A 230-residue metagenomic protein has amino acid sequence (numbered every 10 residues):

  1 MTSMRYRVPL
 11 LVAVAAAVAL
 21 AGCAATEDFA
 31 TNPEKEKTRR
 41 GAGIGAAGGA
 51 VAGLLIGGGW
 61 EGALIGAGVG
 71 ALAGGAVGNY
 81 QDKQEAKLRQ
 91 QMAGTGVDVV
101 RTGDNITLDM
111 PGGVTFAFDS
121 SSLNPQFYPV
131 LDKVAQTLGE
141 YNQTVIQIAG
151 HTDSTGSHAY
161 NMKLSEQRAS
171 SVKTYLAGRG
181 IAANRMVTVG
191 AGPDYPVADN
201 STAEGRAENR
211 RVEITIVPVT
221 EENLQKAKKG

Functional and structural regions predicted by a protein language model:
T2-L11: Bacterial N-terminal signal peptides that target proteins for export
V18-G22: C-terminal motif of bacterial Sec signal peptides marking the signal peptidase cleavage site
T26-K87: Short, low-complexity, glycine-enriched hydrophobic/amphipathic alpha-helices that associate with lipid bilayers
A42, A46, A50, K83 (+5 more regions): Extracytoplasmic/secreted proteins, especially bacterial periplasmic and envelope-associated proteins
G74-V77, T115-L123, H158-N161: Second-shell loop/turn segments in exported
D82-G113: Amphipathic, membrane-active segments
Q91, F116-G150, A207, I214 (+1 more regions): Periplasmic peptidoglycan-binding/anchoring modules of Gram-negative envelope and division proteins
H151-Q225: Periplasmic OmpA-like peptidoglycan-binding domain that tethers envelope proteins to the cell wall
